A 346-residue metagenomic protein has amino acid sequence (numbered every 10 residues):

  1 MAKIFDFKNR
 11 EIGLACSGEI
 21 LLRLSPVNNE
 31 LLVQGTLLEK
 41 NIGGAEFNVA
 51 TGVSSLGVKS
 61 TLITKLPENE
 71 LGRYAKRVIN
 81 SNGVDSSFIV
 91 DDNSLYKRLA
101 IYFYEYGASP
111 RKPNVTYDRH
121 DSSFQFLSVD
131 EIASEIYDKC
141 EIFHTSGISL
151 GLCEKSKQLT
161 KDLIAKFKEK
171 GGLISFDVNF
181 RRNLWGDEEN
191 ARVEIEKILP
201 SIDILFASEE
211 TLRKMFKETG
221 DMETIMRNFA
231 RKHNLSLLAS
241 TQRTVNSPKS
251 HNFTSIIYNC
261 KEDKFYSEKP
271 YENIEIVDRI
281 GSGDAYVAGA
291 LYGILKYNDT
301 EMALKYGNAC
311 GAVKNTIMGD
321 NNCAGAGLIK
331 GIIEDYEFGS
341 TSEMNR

Functional and structural regions predicted by a protein language model:
M1-I12, A165, M222-R346: Conserved phosphate-binding/catalytic region of the ribokinase-like
M1-L31: Positively charged, low-complexity intrinsically disordered leader regions
I20, A45, I148, V178 (+1 more regions): Active-site metal-binding loops of divalent metal-dependent hydrolases
L31-V49: Short catalytic helix/loop segments, enriched in acidic residues and glycine and frequently bearing histidine
N41, N48-K59, S81, G293-K296: Alpha-helix C-terminal capping segments
V53, S208, G283: Short, conserved phosphate/pyrophosphate- and ester-handling motifs at nucleotide-, phospho-/glycolipid
K59-G147, K330-R346: Conserved N-terminal subdomain of the carbohydrate kinase-like
I142, I148-T254: Conserved beta-alpha-beta core of the PfkB/ribokinase-like small-molecule kinase fold
